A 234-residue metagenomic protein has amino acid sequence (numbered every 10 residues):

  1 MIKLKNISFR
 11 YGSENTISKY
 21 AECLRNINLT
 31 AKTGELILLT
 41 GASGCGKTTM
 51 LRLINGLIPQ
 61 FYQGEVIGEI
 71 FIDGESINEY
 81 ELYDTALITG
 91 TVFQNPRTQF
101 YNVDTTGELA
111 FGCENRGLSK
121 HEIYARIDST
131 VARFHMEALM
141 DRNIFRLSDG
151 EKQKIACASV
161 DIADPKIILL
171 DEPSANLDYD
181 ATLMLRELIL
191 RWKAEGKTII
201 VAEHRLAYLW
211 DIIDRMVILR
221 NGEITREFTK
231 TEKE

Functional and structural regions predicted by a protein language model:
T40-A42: The feature captures the beta-strand-to-loop junction immediately N-terminal to the Walker
E69-D84: ABC ATPase NBD Q-loop/coupling interface
H121-L139: Conserved ABC ATPase "signature" region
N143-L147, E151: Conserved ABC ATPase signature
I155-A158: Hydrophobic anchor residue at the start of the ABC signature
I168-D171: Catalytic Walker B motif of ABC-type/P-loop ATPase nucleotide-binding domains
E203-H204: H-loop/switch region of ABC-family ATPase nucleotide-binding domains
